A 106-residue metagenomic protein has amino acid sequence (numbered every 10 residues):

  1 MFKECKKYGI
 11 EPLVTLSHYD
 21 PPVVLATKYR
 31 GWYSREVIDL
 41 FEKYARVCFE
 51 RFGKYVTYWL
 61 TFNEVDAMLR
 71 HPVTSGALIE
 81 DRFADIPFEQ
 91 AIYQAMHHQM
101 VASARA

Functional and structural regions predicted by a protein language model:
F2-A106: Active-site region of glycoside hydrolase catalytic domains
